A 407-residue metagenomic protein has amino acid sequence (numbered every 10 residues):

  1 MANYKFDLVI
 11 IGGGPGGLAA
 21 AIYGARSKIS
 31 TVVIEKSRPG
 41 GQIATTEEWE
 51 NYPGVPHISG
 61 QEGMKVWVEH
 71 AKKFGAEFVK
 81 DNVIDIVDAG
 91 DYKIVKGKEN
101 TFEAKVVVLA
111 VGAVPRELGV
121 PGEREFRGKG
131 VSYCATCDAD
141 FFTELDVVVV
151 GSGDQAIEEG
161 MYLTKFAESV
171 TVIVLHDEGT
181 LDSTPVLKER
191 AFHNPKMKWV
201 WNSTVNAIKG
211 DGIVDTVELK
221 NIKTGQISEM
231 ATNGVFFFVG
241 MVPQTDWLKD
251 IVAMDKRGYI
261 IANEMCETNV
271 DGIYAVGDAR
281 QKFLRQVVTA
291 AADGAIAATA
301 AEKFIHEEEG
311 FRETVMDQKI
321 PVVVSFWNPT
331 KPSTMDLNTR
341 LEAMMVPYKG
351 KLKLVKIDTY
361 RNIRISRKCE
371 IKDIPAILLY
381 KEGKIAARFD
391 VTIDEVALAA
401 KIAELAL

Functional and structural regions predicted by a protein language model:
N3-F74, L145, G151-T184, F192 (+2 more regions): Beta1-alpha1 glycine-rich phosphate/pyrophosphate-binding loop at the start of Rossmann-like nucleotide-binding domains
Y4, A71-K73, E77-K96, T101-F102 (+2 more regions): A Rossmann-like FAD-binding core segment of flavoenzymes
K5, V114, G119, E125-F141 (+3 more regions): FAD-site-proximal beta/loop scaffold in flavoenzymes
T101-K105, L109-W199, A207-G210: Predominantly flavin-linked oxidoreductase catalytic cores and closely associated redox partners
M161, K165-S169, V288-E309: Internal hydrophobic alpha-helix adjacent to the cofactor/substrate pocket in enzyme cavities
R312-V346: Local sequence-structure signature of Cys/Sec-based thiol-disulfide redox active-site neighborhoods
M345, K349-I363: Thiol-based oxidoreductase modules, predominantly thioredoxin-like and allied folds used for disulfide exchange
K381-L407: Non-catalytic, surface beta->alpha helical segment in thiol-disulfide oxidoreductase systems
